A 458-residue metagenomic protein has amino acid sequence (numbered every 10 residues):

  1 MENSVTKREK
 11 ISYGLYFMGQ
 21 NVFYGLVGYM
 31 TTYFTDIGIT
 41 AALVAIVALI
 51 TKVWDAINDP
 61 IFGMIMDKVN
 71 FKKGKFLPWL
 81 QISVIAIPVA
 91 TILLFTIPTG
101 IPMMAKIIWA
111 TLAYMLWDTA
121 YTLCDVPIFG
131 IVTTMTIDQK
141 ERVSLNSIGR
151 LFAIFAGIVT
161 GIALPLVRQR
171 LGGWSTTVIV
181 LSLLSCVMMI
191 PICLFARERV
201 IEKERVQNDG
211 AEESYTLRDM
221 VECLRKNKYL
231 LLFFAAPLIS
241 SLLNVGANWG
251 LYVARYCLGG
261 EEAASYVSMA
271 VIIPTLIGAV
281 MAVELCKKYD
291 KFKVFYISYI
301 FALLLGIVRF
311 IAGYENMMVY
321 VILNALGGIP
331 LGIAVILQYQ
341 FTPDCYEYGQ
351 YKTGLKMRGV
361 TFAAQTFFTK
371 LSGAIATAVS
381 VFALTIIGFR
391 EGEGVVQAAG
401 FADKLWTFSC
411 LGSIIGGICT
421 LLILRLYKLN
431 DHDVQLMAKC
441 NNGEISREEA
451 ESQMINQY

Functional and structural regions predicted by a protein language model:
E2-Y458: Membrane-embedded alpha-helical bundles of multi-pass transporters/translocases, especially carrier/permease families
